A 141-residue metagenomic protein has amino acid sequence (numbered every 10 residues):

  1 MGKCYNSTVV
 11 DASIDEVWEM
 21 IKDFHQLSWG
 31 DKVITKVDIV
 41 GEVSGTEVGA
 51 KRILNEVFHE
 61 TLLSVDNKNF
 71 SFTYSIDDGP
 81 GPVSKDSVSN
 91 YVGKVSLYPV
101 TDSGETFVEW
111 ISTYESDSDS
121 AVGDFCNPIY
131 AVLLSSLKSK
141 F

Functional and structural regions predicted by a protein language model:
M1-V43, E47: Hydrophobic ligand-binding cavity/cleft-lining segments
K3-S7, V57, S71, N90-V92 (+1 more regions): Intrinsic-disorder/low-complexity, polar/charged segments enriched in Ser/Thr/Lys/Arg/Asp/Glu/Gln
N6-T8, H59-S64, Y91-V100: Hydrophobic/aromatic beta-strand elements that line small-molecule binding cavities or substrate pockets in beta-rich
S13, N67-K68, V100-S103: Short strand-connecting beta-turns/loops that link adjacent beta-strands
E16-I21, L27, L62, Y74 (+2 more regions): Hydrophobic pocket/interface hotspot
W29, D38-D86: Glycine-rich portal/gate segments that line the openings of hydrophobic small-molecule binding cavities
I34-I39, T113, K138-F141: Short, highly charged C-terminal tails/helix-capping segments
G79-S135, S139: Beta-strand/loop substructures that line and gate deep hydrophobic ligand-binding cavities in soluble
